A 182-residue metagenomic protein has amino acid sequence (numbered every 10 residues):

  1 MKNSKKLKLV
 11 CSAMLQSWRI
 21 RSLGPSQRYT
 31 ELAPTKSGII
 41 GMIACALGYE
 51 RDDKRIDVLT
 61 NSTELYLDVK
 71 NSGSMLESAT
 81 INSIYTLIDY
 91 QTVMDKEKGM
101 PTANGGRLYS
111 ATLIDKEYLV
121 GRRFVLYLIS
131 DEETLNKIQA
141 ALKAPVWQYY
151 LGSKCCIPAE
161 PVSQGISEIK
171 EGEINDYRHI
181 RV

Functional and structural regions predicted by a protein language model:
M1, V58-L59, K116-L119: A general structural signal for short secondary-structure junctions and capping/turn motifs
M1-P25: N-terminal, Lys/Arg- and Ser/Thr-rich interaction peptides
S4, L9, D53-R55, S110-I114: Residue-level detector of functional hotspots within protein domains
S4-K6, E64-Y66, G121-V125: Extracellular structured ligand-interaction cores
V10-S12, D68-K70, Y127-I129: Residue-level recognition of well-ordered beta-strand positions that form the cores of beta-sheet-rich folds across
C11, C45, C155-C156: Generic recognition of cysteine residues
I20-D95: Glycine/small-residue-rich interface belts in oligomeric ring/scaffold proteins and their assembly partners
S72-V182: Internal, well-folded beta-alpha domain core
